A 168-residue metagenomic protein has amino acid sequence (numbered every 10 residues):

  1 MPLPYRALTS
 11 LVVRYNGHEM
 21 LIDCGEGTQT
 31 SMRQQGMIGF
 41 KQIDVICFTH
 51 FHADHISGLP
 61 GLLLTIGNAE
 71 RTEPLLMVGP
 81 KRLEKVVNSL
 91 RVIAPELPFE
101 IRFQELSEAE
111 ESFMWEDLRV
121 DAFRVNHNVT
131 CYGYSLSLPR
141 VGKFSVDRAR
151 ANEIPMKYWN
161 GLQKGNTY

Functional and structural regions predicted by a protein language model:
M1-I38, P74, Y134-L136: Conserved beta-strand hairpin/beta-sheet module of binuclear metal-dependent hydrolase folds, prominently
R6-A7, L97, E116, T130: Short, basic and Ser/Thr-rich N-terminal targeting/leader segments
V12, S107-Y168: Metal-dependent phosphodiesterase/nuclease catalytic metal-binding core
C24-G25, K81, F123: Fold-independent oxyanion-binding glycine-rich loops and adjacent beta-strand/coil segments at enzyme active sites
E26-V78, F103-E110: Active-site metal-binding motif and surrounding structural segment of the metallo-beta-lactamase
Q29, A53, L83-E84, H127-N128 (+1 more regions): Alpha-helix N-cap/helix-start and coil->helix boundary motif
R71-E105: Active-site neighborhood of divalent metal-dependent phosphoester bond hydrolases
